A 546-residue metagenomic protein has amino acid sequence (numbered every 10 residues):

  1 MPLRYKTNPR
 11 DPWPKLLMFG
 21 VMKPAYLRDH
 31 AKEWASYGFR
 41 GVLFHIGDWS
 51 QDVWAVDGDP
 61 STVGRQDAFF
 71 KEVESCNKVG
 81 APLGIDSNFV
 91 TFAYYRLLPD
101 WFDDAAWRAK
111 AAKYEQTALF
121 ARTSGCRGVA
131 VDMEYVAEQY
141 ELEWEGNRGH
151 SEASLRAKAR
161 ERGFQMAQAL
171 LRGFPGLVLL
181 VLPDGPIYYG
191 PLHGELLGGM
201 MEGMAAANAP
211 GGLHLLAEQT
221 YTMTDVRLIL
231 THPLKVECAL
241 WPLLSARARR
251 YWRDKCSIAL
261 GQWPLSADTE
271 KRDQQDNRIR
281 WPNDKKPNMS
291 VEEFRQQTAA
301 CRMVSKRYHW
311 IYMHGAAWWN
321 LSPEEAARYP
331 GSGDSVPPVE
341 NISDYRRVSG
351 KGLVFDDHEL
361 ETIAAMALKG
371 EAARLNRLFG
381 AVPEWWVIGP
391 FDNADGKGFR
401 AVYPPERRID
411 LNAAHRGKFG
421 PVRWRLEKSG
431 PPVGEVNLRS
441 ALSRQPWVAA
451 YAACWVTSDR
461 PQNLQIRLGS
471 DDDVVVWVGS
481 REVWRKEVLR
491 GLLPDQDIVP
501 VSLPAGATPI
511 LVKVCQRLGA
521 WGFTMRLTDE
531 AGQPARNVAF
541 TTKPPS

Functional and structural regions predicted by a protein language model:
M1-E371: Glycan-processing catalytic domains of CAZymes
P183, P191, K486-E487, V538: Short hydrophobic alpha-helix segments
A364-L438, L511-S546: Accessory carbohydrate-binding/adhesion or oligomerization-edge regions at the termini of glycan-active proteins
E435-S440, Y451-A453, P494-I498: Short structured motifs
S440-A450, E487-L492: Extracellular beta-rich ligand/substrate-recognition surface
A452-L464, P500-A505: Extracellular and analogous surface-interaction loops
T457-S458, Q462-W477: Aromatic-lined ligand-binding clefts that engage carbohydrates, nucleic acids, or primary amines
V478-T524: Beta-strand-rich ligand-recognition modules
